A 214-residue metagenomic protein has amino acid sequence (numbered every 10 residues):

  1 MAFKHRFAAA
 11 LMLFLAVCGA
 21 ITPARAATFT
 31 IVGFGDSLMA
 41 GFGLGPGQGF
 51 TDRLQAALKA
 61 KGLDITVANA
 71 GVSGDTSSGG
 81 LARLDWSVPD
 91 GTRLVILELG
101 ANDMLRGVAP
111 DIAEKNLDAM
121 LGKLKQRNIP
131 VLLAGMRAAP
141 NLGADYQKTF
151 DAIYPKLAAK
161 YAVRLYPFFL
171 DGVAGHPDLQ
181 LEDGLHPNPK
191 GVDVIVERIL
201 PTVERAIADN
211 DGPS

Functional and structural regions predicted by a protein language model:
M1-L11: Bacterial N-terminal signal peptides that target proteins for export
A10-A20: Bacterial N-terminal signal peptides
L15, A68, P213-S214: N-terminal membrane-targeting/anchoring regions of envelope/secretory proteins
V17-C18, Q48, P110: Hydrophobic alpha-helical membrane context
R25-S73, R83-G91: Serine-esterase "nucleophile elbow" of acetyl-processing enzymes
R53, L63, G79-S214: Alpha-helical cap/lid subdomain in secreted, periplasmic, or secretory-pathway luminal O-acyl-processing enzymes
G74-S78: N-terminal helical cap/lid subdomain that shapes the substrate entry/recognition surface in HAD-like hydrolases
